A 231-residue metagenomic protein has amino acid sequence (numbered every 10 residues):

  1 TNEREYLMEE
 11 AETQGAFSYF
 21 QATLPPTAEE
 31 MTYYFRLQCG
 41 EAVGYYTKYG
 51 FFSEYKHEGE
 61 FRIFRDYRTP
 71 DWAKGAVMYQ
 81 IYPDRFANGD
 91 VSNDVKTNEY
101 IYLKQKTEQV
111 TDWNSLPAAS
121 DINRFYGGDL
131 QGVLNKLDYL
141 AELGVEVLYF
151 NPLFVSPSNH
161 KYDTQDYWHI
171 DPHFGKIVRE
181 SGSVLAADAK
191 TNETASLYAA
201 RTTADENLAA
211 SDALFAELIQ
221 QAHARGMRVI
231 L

Functional and structural regions predicted by a protein language model:
T1-E29, Q38-F52: Aromatic-rich carbohydrate-binding modules that target alpha-glucans
L24-T32, C39-G40, S53-L231: Acidic/aromatic-lined carbohydrate-recognition and catalytic surfaces of CAZymes acting on diverse glycans
